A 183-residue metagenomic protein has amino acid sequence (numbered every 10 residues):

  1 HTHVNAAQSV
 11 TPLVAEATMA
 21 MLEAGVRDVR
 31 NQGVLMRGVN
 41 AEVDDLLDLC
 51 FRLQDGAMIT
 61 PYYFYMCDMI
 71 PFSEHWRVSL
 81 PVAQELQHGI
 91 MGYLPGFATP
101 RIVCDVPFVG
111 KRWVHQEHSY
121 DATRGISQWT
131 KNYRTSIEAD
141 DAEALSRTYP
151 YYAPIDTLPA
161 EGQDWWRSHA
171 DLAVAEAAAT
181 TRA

Functional and structural regions predicted by a protein language model:
H1-L94: Conserved AdoMet/S-adenosylmethionine-binding subsite of the radical SAM
Q54-A183: Auxiliary Fe-S-binding modules of radical SAM enzymes
